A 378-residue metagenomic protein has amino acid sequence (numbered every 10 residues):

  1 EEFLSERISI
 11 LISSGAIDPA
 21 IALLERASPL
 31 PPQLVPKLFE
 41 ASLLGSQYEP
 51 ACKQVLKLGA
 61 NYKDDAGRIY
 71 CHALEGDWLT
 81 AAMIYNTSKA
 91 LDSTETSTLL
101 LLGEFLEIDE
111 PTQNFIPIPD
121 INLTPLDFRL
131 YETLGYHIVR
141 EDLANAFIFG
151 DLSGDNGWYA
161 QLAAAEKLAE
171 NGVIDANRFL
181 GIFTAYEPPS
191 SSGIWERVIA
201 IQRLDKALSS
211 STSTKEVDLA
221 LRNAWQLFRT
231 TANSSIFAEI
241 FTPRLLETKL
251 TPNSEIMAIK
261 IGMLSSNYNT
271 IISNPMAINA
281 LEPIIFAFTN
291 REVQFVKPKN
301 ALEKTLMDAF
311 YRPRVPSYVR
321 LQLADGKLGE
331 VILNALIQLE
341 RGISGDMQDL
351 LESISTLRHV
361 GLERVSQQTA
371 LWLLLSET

Functional and structural regions predicted by a protein language model:
E1, I21-P31, K53-K63, N86-T94 (+11 more regions): Solenoid-like repeat scaffolds
E1-P50, Q54-V55: Post-signal peptide N-terminal segment of secreted/secretory-pathway proteins
E2-L4, A27-K37, Y48-E49, G59-G67 (+12 more regions): Generic helix N-cap/helix-start motif at coil->alpha-helix transitions
I10, K37-S42, C71-H72, K206-A207 (+1 more regions): Residue-level signature for tetratricopeptide repeat
I17-A20, P50-C52, T80-I84, T214-A220 (+1 more regions): Solenoid-repeat scaffolds in large eukaryotic assemblies
V35-S46, A66-L79, E95-N114, S235-K249: TPR/TPR-like alpha-solenoid helical repeat scaffolds
L44-K53, D77-Y85, L106-L130, K249-N253: Alpha-helical linker/edge segments of TPR/alpha-solenoid repeat scaffolds and analogous pre-/post-domain helices
S93-R244: Long, internal scaffold/assembly segments composed of regular secondary structure
